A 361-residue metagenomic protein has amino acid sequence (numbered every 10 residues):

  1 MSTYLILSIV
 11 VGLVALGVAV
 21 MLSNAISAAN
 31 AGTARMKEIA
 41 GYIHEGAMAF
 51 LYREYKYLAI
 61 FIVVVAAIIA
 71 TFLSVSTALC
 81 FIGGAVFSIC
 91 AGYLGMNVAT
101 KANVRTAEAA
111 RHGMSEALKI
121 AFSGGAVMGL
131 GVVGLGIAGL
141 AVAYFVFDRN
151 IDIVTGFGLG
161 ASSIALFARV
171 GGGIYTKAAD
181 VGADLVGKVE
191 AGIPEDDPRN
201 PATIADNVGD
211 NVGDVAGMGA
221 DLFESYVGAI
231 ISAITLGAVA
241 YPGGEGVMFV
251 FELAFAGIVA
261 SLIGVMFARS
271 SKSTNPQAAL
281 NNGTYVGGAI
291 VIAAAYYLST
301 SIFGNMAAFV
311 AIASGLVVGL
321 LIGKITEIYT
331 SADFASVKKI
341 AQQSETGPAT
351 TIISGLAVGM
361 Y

Functional and structural regions predicted by a protein language model:
M1-Y361: Hydrophobic packing and interface segments
